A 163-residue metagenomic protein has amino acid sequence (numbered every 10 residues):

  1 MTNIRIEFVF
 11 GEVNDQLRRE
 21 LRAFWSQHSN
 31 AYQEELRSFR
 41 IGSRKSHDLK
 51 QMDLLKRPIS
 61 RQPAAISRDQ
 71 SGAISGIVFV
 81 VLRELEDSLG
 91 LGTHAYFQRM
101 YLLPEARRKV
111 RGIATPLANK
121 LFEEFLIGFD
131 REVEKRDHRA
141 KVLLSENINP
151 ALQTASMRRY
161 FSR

Functional and structural regions predicted by a protein language model:
M1-Q51: Short amphipathic alpha-helix that is part of the acyltransferase structural core
M1-T2, A31, R68-G72, R131-R136: Secondary-structure boundary elements
I4, Q62, R159-R163: Short glycine-aromatic motifs
V13, G42, R57-P58, L85: Acidic-and-aromatic substrate-binding clefts and catalytic sites of carbohydrate-active enzymes
K50-I66: A short helix-loop-beta-strand connector motif used in the catalytic cores of GNAT acetyltransferases and, in some
M52-L55, R83-L89: Catalytic micro-motifs at enzyme active sites that drive phosphoryl/nucleotidyl and oxygen chemistry
A64-I66, G72-E84, Y96, Y101: Conserved beta-strand in the GNAT
G92-S162: Acyl-donor binding region in acyl/amide transferases
